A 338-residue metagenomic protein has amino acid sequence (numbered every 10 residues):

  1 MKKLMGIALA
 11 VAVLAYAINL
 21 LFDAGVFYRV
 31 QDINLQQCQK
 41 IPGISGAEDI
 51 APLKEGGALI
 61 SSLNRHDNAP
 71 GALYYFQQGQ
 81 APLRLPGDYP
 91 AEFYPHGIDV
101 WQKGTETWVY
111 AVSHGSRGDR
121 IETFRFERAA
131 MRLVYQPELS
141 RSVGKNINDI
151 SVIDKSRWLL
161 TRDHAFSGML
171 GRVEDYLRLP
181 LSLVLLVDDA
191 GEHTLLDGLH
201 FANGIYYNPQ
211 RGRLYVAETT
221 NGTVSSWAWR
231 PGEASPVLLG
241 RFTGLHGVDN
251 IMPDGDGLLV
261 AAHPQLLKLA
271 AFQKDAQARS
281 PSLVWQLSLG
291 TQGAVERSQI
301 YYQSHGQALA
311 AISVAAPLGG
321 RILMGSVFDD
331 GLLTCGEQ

Functional and structural regions predicted by a protein language model:
A12-Q36, G71-F76, L177-S182, L283-A294: Blade/loop signatures of beta-propeller domains
A24-S45, Q80, R84, L133 (+1 more regions): A short helix->beta-strand "capping" segment at the edge of beta-propeller domains
V26-V30, E55-G87: Beta-propeller domains
Q39-G71, L309-V314, V327-D330: Beta-strand-rich domains and repeat architectures in extracellular enzymes and scaffolds, especially beta-propellers
I44-K54, D88-G104, R141-W158, H164-F166 (+5 more regions): Beta-rich, blade/repeat-based domains predominating in secreted/periplasmic proteins but also intracellular
I60-P70, V112, L160-L179, V260-P281: Short, conserved, GDST-rich strand-edge loop motifs in beta-rich repeat architectures
G71-H114, N250: Blade-loop segments of beta-propeller domains
N208, L245-Y302: Loop/turn-rich, solvent-exposed surfaces of beta-rich toroidal or solenoidal domains
